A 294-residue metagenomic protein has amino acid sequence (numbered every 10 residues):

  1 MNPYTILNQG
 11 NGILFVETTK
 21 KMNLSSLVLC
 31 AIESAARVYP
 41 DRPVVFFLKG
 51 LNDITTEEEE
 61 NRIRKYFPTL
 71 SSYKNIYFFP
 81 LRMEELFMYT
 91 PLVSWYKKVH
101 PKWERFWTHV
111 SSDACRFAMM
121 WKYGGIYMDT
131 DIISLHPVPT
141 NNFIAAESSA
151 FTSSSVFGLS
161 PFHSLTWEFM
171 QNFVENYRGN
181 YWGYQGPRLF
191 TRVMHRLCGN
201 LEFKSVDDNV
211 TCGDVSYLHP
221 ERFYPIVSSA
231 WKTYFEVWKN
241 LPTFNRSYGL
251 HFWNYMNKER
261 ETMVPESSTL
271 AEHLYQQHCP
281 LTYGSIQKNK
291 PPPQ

Functional and structural regions predicted by a protein language model:
M1-S112, M128-Q294: Glycosyltransferase-associated regions of secretory-pathway enzymes, highlighting luminal stem/catalytic domains
D113-Y123: Small-residue hinge/turn detector
